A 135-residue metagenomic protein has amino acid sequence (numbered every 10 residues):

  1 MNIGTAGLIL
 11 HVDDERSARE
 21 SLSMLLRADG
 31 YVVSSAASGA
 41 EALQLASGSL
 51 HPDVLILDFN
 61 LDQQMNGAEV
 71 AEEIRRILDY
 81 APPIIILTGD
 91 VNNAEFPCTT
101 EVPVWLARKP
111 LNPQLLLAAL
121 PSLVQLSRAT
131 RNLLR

Functional and structural regions predicted by a protein language model:
A6-R16, L22-L26, L55: Conserved acidic segment of CheY-like receiver
L10, S35-V54: Acidic, metal-coordinating helix/loop segments flanking the phosphotransfer/catalytic sites of two-component signaling
H51-D53, I77-I84, V102: His-Asp phosphorelay/catalytic-motif detector in bacterial-type signaling
D58-N60: Active-site residues of response regulator receiver
N66-Y80: Short amphipathic alpha-helix used as the core "switch/output" element in two-component signaling
E73, C98-A107: As written
L87-T88: Hydrophobic/aromatic residues positioned on beta-strands within the core alpha/beta folds
L111-S122, R128, N132: C-terminal output helix
